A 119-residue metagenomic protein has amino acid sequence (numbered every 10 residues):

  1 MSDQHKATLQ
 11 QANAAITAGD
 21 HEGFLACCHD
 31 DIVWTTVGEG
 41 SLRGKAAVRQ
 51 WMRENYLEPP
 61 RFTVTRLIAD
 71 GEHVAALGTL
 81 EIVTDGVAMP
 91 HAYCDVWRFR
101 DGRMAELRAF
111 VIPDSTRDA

Functional and structural regions predicted by a protein language model:
M1-Q11, V33-T35, E39, A47-A119: A beta-strand edge to alpha-helix "cap/lid" segment located at domain peripheries
A18-D31: Short, well-ordered alpha-helical segments enriched in acidic and aromatic residues
G44: Short, conserved phosphate/pyrophosphate- and ester-handling motifs at nucleotide-, phospho-/glycolipid
